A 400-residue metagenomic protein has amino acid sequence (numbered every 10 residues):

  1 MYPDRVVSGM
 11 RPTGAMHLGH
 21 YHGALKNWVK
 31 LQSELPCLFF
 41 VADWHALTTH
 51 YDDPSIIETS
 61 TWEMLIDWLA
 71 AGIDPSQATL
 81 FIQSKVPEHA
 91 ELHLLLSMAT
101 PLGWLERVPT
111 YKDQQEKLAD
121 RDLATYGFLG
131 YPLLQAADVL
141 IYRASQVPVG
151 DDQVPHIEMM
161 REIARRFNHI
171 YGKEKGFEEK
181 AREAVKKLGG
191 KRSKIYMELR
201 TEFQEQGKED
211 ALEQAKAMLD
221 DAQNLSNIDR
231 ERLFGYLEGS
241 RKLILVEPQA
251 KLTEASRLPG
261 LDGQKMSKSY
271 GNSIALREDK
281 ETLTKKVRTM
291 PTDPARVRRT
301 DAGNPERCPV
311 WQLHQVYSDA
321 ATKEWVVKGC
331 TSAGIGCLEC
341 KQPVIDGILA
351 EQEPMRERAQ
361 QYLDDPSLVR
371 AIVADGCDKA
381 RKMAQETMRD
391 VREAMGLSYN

Functional and structural regions predicted by a protein language model:
M1-Y2, N400: Basic/polar N-terminal segments that are highly enriched at the extreme N-terminus, encompassing both cleavable
Y2-V7, P12-A137, E158, E162 (+3 more regions): N-terminal Rossmann-like or analogous alpha/beta NTP/dinucleotide-binding catalytic cores that position adenine
L18, P155, R161-N400: Conserved nucleotide- and phosphate/pyrophosphate-binding catalytic cores in adenylate/nucleotidyl-handling enzymes
A78-L80, R143, Q249-A250: A short coil-to-beta-strand element that immediately follows conserved catalytic motifs
T100-E106, I141-P148, S318-V326: Short helix-capping/linker segments at secondary-structure and domain boundaries
Q115-A124, R143-V154, N272-I274: Flexible, glycine/proline-enriched loop segments at strand-loop-helix junctions that form or flank small-ligand binding
A136-A137, Y142-R143, V147-R165: Aromatic- and glycine-enriched pocket-lining scaffold segments that form the walls of small-molecule binding clefts
